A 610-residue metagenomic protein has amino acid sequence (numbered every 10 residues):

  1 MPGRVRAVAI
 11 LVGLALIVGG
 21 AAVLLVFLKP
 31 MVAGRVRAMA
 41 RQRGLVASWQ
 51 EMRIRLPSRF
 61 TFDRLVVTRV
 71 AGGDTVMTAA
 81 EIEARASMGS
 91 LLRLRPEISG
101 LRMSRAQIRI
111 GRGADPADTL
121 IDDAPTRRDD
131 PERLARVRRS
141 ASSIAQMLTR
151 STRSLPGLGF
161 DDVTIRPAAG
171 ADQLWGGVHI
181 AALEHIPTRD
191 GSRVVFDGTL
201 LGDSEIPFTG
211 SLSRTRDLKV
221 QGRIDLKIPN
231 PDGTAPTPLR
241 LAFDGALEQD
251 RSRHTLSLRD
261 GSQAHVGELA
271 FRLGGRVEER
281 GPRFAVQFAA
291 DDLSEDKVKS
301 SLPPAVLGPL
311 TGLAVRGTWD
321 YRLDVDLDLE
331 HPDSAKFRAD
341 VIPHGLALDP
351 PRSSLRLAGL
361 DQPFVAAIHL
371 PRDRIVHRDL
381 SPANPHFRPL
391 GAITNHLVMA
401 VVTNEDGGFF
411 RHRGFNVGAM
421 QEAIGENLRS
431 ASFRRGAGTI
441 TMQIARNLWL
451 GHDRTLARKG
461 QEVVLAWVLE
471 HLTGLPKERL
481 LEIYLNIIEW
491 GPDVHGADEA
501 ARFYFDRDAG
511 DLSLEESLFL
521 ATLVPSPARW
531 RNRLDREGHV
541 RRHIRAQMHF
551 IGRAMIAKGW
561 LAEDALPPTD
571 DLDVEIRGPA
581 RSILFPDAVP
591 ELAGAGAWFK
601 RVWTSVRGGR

Functional and structural regions predicted by a protein language model:
R4-V70: N-terminal amphipathic/hydrophobic interface segments
A21, L25, K29, T126-V137 (+2 more regions): Intrinsic-disorder-associated interaction segments
L25-V26, D63-R64, V76-A79, A367-D379: Short, compositionally biased strand/turn segments that nucleate or flank brief secondary-structure elements
R41-R43, V70, S104, A168-G170 (+2 more regions): Short strand-coil-strand connectors
R43-L45, L56-D63, T75-A80, L94-S99 (+9 more regions): Envelope-exposed proteins and targeting segments
R53-A169: Flexible beta-edge/linker motif
Q146, G176-R610: Juxtamembrane regions of bacterial inner-membrane/periplasmic proteins, predominantly the peptidoglycan biogenesis
